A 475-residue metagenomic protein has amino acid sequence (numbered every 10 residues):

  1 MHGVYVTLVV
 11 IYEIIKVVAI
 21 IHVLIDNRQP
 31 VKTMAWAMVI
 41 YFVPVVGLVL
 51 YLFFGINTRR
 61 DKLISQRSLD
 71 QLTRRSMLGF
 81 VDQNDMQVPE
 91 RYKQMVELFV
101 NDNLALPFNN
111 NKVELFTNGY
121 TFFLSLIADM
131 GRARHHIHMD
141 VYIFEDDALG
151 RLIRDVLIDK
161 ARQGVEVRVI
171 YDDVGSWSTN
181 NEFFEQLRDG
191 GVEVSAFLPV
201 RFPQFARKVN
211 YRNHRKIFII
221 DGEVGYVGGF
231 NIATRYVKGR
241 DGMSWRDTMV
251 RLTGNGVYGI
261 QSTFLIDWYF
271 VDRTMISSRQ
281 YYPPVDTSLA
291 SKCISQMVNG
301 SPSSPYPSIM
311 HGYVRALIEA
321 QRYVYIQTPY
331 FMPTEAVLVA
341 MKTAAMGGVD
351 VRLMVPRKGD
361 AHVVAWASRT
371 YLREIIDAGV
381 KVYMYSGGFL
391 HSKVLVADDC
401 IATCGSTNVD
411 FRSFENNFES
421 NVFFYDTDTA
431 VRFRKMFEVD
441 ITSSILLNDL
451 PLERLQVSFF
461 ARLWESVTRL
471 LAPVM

Functional and structural regions predicted by a protein language model:
M1-H311, R315, E319, G359 (+6 more regions): N-terminal localization/anchoring segments of enzymes in phospholipid and broader phosphate metabolism
A320-R322, Y330-R352, P356-R357, A361: Helical hairpin unit composed of two closely spaced alpha helices linked by a short loop
E335-L338, A365-A367, V396-A397, E415: Histidine/acidic-residue-rich catalytic or RNA/ligand-binding cores of hydrolases and nuclease-related proteins
A340-A344, T370, V439: Short, solvent-exposed amphipathic alpha-helical segments in soluble enzyme and RNA/protein-processing domains
V382-S386: Active-site donor-binding acidic/aromatic loop of nucleotide-activated sugar and phosphosugar transferases involved
K393: Catalytic-core elements of nucleic-acid end-processing and repair enzymes
